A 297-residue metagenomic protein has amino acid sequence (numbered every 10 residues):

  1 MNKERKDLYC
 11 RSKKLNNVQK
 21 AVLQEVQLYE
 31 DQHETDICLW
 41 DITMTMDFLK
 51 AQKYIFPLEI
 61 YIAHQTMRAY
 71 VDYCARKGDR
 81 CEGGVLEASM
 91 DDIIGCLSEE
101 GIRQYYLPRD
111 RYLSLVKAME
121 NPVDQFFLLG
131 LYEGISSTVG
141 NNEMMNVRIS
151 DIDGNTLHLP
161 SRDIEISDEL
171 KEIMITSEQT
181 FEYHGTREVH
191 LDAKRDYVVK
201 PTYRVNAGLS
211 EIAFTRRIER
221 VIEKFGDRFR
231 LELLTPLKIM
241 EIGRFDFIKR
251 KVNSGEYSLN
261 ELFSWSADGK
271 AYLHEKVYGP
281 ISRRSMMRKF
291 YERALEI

Functional and structural regions predicted by a protein language model:
N2-E99: N-terminal core-binding DNA-recognition domain of tyrosine recombinases/integrases
Q19, Y112, E120-F127, T215 (+3 more regions): Short, leucine-enriched amphipathic alpha-helices that occur as contiguous helical runs
A51-Y54, S114-E120, R148-N155: Solenoid-like repeat scaffolds
I94-S114, R162-E172: DNA breakage-rejoining catalytic core of tyrosine-based enzymes
R109-V139: Basic, Lys/Arg- and aromatic-enriched nucleic-acid-binding interface segment
L129-T156: Short, charged phosphate-coordinating catalytic segments
K171-L231, I239: Active-site/catalytic core of tyrosine-dependent DNA strand-transfer enzymes
E219-I297: Short, basic (Lys/Arg/His-rich) helix/loop patches that form interaction surfaces in the mid-to-C-terminal regions
